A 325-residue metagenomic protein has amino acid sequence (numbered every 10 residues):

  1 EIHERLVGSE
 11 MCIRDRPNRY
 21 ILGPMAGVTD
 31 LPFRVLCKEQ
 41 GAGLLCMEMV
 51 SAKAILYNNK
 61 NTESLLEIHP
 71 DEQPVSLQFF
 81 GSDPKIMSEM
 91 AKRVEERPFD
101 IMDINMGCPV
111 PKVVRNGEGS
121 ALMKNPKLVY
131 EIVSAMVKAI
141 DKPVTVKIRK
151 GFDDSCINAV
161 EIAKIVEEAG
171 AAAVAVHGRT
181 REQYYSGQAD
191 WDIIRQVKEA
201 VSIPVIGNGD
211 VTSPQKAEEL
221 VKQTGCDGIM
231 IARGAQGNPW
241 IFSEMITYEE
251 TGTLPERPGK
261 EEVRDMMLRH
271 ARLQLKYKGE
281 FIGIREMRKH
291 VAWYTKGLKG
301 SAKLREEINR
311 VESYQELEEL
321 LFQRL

Functional and structural regions predicted by a protein language model:
E1-I13: Single conserved hydrophobic/aromatic residue that forms the stacking wall/gate of nucleotide- or nucleobase-binding
S9, M25-D100: Glycine-rich, positively charged N-terminal anion/phosphate-binding segment
S9, R16, I21, A26 (+6 more regions): Alpha/beta catalytic cores of nucleotide-metabolism and tRNA/nucleoside-modifying enzymes
R14-Y20, K53-V75, C108, K112-N116 (+2 more regions): N-terminal small/glycine-rich loop or linker at the start of catalytic domains across soluble metabolic enzymes
Y20-P24, L45-M47, V75-F79, M102 (+4 more regions): Hydrophobic faces of well-ordered beta-strands that scaffold small-molecule active sites in alpha/beta enzyme cores
M25-G27, V50-A52, F80-S82, G107-P109 (+4 more regions): Active-site beta-loop-alpha junctions enriched in small/polar residues
S88-E118, K127-I203, E219: Alpha/beta enzyme core
M123: Aromatic- and acidic-residue-enriched carbohydrate-binding clefts of CAZyme catalytic domains
